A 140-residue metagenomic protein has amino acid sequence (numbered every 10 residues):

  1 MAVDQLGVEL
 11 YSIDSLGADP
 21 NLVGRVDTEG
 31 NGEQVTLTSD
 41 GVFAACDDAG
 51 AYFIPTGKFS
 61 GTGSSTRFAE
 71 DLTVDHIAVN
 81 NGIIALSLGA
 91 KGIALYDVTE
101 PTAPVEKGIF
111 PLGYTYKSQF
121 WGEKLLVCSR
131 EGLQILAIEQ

Functional and structural regions predicted by a protein language model:
M1-Q140: Feature marking well-ordered beta-strand scaffolds used for ligand recognition
